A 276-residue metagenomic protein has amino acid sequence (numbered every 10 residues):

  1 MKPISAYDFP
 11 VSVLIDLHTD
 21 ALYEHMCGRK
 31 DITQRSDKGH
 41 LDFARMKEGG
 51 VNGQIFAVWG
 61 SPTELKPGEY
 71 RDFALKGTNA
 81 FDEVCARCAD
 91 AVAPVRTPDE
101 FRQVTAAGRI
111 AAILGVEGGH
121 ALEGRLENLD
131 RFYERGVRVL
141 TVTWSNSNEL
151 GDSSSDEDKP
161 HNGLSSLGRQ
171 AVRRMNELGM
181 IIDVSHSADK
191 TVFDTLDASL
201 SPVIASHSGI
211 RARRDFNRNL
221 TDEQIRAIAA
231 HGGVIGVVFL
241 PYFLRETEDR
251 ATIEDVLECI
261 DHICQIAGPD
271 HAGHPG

Functional and structural regions predicted by a protein language model:
M1-K159, D215-P275: N-terminal hydrophobic targeting/anchoring segments and the immediately downstream early-domain regions of hydrolases
L14-L22, S187, A205-G209: Histidine-centered catalytic micro-motifs
E69-G77, G163-A171, L200-N217: Short N-terminal signal/transit or membrane-insertion segments and the immediately adjacent low-complexity/disordered
C85-A86, P160-L178, T195-A205, I266: Alpha-helix-loop-beta-strand connector modules within alpha/beta enzyme cores
R135-D189: Metal-dependent enolase-superfamily TIM-barrel catalytic cores that perform enediolate-based chemistry
K190-G233: Aromatic-anchored, glycine/proline-accented short structural segments that stabilize local strand-turns or short
